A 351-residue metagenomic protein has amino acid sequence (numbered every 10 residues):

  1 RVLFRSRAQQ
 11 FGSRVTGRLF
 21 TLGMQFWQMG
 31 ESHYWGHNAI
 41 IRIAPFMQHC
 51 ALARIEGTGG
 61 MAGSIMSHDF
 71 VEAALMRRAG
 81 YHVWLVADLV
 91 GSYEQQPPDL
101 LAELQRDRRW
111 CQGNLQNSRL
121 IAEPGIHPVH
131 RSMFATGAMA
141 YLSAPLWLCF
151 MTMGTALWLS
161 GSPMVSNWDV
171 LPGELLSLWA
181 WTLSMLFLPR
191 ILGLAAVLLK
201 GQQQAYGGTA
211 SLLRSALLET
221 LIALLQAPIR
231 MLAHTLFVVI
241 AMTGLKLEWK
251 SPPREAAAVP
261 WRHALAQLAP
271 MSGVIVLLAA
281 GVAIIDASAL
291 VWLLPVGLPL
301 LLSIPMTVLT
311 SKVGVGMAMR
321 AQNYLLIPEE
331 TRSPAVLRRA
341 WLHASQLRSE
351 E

Functional and structural regions predicted by a protein language model:
R1-G125: Internal catalytic domains of large membrane-associated glycosyltransferases
V2-L3, S349-E351: Polar low-complexity intrinsically disordered regions
M29, D99-L100, R106-L290: Basic/Trp-rich segment in TM-proximal cytosolic loops or flexible interdomain/linker regions
N38, I43, C50, A87 (+4 more regions): Active-site proximal loops enriched in glycine and acidic residues that flank catalytic Cys/His/Asp and coordinate
N38-H49, V129-L142, R339-E350: Short secondary-structure transition/capping segments
M76-A79, D88, A180, S184 (+6 more regions): Hydrophobic faces of alpha-helical transmembrane segments in multi-pass integral membrane proteins
A87-Q96, A210, R214-I229, V239 (+2 more regions): Membrane-interface and transmembrane segments of multi-pass membrane proteins
P253, A257, W261-E350: C-terminal amphipathic alpha-helical interaction region
